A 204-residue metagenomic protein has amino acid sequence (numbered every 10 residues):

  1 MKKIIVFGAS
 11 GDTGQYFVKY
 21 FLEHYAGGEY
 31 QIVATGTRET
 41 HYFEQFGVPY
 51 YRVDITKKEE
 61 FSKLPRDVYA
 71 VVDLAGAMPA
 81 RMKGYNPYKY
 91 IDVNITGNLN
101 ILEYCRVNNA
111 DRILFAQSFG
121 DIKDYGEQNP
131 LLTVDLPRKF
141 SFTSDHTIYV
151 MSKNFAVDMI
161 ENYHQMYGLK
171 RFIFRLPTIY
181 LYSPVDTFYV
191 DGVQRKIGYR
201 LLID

Functional and structural regions predicted by a protein language model:
K3-G27: N-terminal Rossmann NAD(P)H-binding glycine-rich loop of SDR-like oxidoreductase domains
F7, T35, V71-A75, I113-F119 (+1 more regions): SDR active-site strand-loop-helix element
E44-K57: Rossmann-fold cofactor-recognition segment
I55-V93, D124: NAD(P)H-binding glycine-rich loop region in Rossmannoid oxidoreductase-like domains and their noncatalytic homologs
M78-R81, F119-G126, P177-Y180: Active-site segment of SDR-like NAD(P)-dependent oxidoreductases
L99-I148: Conserved Rossmann-fold NAD(P)-dependent oxidoreductase catalytic core, especially the SDR/UDP-sugar
I148, S152-F155: Active-site helix of classical SDR
V157-Y182: Conserved beta-loop-beta element that borders a ligand/cofactor-binding pocket
